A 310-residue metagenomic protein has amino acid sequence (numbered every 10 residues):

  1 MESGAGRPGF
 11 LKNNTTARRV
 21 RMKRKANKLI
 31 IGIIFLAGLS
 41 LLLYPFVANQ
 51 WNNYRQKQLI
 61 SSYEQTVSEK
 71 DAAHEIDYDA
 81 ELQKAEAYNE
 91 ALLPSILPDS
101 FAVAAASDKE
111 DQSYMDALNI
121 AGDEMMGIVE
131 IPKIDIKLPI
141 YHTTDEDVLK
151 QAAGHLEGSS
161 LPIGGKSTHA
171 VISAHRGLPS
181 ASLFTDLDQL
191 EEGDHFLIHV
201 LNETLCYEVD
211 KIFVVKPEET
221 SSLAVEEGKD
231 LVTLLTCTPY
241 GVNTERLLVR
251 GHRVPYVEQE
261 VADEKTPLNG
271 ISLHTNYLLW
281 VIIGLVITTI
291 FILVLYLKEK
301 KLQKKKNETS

Functional and structural regions predicted by a protein language model:
E2-R21: Short, Lys/Arg-enriched N-terminal segments with co-localized hydrophobic residues within the first ~10-30 amino acids
N14-T15, C237, E308: Intrinsically disordered/low-complexity terminal segments and short unstructured peptides
R24-H274: Solvent-exposed, non-transmembrane regions of membrane-associated and secreted proteins
K265-S310: C-terminal single-pass membrane-anchor helix
